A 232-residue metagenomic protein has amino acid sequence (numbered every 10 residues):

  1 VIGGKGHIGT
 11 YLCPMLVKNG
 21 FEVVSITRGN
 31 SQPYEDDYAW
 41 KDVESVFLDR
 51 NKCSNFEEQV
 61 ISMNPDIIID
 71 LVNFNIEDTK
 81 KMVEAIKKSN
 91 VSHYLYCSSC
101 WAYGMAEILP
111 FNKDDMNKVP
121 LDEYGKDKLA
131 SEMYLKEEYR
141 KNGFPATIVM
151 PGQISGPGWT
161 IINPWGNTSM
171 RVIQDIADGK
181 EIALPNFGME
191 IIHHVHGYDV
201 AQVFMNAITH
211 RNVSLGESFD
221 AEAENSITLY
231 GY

Functional and structural regions predicted by a protein language model:
V1-N19: N-terminal Rossmann NAD(P)H-binding glycine-rich loop of SDR-like oxidoreductase domains
I26-S31, D49-R50: N-terminal Rossmann-fold cofactor-binding loop
D37-S89, A102-M105: NAD(P)H-binding glycine-rich loop region in Rossmannoid oxidoreductase-like domains and their noncatalytic homologs
K80-R140, A146-T147: Conserved Rossmann-fold NAD(P)-dependent oxidoreductase catalytic core, especially the SDR/UDP-sugar
F144-T168: Flexible, glycine-rich beta-alpha linker
I148, G188, H193-A201, S218 (+1 more regions): Conserved loop-to-helix N-cap of the C-terminal "lid" that shapes the substrate pocket in Rossmann-like
V172-V195, A207, L215: A conserved pocket-lining segment of Rossmann-fold NAD(P)-dependent short-chain dehydrogenase/reductase
N206-Y232: Mid/C-terminal beta-alpha module of Rossmann-like enzyme folds, strongest in SDR-family dehydrogenases/epimerases
